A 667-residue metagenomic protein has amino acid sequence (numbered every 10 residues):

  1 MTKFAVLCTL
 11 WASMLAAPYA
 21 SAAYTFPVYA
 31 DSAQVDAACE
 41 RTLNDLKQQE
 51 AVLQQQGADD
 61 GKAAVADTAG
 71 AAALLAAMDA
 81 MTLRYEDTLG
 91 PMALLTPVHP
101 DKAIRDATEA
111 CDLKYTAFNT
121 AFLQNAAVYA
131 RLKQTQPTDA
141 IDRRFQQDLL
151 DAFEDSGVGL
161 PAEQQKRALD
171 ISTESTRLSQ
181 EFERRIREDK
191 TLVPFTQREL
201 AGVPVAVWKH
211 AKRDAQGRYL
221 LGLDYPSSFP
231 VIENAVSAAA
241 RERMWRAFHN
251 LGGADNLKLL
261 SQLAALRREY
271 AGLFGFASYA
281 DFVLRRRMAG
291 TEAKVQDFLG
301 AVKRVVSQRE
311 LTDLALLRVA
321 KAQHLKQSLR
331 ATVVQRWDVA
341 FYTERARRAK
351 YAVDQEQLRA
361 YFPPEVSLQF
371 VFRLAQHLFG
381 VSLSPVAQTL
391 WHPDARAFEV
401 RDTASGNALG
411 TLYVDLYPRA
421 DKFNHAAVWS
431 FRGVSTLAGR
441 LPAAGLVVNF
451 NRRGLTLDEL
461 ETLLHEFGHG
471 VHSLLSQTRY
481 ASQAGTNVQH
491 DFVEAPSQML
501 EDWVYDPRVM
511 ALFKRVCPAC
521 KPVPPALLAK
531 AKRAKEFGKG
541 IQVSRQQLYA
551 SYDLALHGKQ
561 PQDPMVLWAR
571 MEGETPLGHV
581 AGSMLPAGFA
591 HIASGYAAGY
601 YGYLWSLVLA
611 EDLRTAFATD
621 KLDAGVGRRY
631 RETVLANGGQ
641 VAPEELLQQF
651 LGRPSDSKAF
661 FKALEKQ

Functional and structural regions predicted by a protein language model:
M1-C8: Bacterial N-terminal signal peptides that target proteins for export
A17-A20: N-terminal signal peptide c-region/cleavage motif recognized by signal peptidases
A23-Q34, R218, E365-V366, F370-L374 (+9 more regions): C-terminal, non-catalytic "cap/extension" segments appended to globular domains
A23-V203: N-terminal helix-rich structural modules
Y24-Q34, G90-C111, K133-D170, G222-L257 (+5 more regions): Short His/Asp/Glu-rich catalytic/ion-coordination signatures at enzyme active sites or charged loops
A80-P91, Q147, D151, R246 (+3 more regions): Short, hydrophobic/amphipathic alpha-helical patches that form generic packing surfaces within helical domains
I141, F145-Q147, R177, R184 (+6 more regions): Active-site-proximal, well-structured secondary-structure segments within enzyme catalytic domains
F450-L464: Short pre-active-site segment immediately N-terminal to the catalytic Zn-binding motif
